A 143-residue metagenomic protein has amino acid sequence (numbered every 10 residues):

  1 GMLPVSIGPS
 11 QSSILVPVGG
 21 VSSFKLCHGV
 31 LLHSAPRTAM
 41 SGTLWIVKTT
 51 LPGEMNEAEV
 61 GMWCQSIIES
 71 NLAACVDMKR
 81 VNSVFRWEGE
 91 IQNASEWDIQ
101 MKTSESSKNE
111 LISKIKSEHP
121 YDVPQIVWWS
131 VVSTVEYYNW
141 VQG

Functional and structural regions predicted by a protein language model:
G1-G143: Positively charged, small/polar-rich N-terminal and surface patches that mediate targeting and assembly and bind
